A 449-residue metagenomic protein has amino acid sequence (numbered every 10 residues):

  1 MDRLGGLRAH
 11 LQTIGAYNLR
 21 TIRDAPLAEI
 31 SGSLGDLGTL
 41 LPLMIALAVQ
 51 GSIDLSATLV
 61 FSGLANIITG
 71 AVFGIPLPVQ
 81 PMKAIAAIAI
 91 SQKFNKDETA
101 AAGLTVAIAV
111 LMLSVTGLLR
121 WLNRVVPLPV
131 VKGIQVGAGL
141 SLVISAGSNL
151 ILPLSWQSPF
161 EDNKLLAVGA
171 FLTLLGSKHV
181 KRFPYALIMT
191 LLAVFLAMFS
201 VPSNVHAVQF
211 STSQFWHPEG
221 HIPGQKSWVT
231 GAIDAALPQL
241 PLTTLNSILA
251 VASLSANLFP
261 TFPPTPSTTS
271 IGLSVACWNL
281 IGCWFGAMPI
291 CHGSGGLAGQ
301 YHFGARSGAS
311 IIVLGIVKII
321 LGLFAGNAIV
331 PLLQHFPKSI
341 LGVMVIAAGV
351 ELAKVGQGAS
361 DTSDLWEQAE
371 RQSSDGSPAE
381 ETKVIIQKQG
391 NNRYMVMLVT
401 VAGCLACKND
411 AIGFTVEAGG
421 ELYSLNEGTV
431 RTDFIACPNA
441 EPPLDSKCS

Functional and structural regions predicted by a protein language model:
D2, R8-L27, A46-I68, P238-G308: Membrane-embedded helical hairpins/re-entrant loop segments and their flanking transmembrane helices within multi-pass
L27-I30, G35-L37, D162, L166-A167 (+4 more regions): Hydrophobic, membrane-embedded alpha-helices of multi-pass small-molecule transporters
S31-G32, I67-L77, L237-L242, C277-A287 (+3 more regions): Transmembrane alpha-helix interface/packing and boundary motifs in multi-pass membrane proteins, characterized by
S31-K93: Transmembrane helix-boundary motif of multi-pass solute transporters/channels
T39-I45, S62-N66, K83-I88, L166-L175 (+4 more regions): Hydrophobic, membrane-inserted alpha-helices
I45-S56, M82-F94, L254-T261, A298-A305 (+2 more regions): Membrane-interfacial helix-loop connectors
K93-H206, V313, V317-S449: Membrane-embedded alpha-helical modules
